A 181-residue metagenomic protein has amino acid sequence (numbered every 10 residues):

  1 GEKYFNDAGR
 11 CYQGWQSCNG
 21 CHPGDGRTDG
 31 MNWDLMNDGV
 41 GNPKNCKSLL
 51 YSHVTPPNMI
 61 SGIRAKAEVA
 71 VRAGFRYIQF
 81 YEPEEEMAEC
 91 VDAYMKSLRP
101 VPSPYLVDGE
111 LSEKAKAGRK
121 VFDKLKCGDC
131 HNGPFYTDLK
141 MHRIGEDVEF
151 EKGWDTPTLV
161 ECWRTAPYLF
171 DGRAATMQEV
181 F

Functional and structural regions predicted by a protein language model:
E2-F181: Periplasmic c-type cytochrome electron-transfer domains
